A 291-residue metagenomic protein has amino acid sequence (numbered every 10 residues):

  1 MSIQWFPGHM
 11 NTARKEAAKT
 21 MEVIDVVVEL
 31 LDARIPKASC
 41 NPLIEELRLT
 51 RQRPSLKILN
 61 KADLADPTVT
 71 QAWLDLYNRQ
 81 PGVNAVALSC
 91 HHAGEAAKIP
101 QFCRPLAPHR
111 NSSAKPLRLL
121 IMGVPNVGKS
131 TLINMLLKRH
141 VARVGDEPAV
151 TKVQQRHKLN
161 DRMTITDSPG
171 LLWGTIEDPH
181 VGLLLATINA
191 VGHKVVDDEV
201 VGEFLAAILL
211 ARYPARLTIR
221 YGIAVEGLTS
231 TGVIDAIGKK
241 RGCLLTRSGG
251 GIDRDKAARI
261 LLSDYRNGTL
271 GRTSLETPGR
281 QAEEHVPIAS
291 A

Functional and structural regions predicted by a protein language model:
M1-V27, R34-I35, C40-S55, A62 (+3 more regions): Helix-rich effector regions associated with P-loop NTPase G domains
L31, L59, G123: Short beta-strand/turn micro-motifs composed of small residues that flank or help shape donor/cofactor-binding pockets
P42-E45, Q71-L74, P100-F102, N134-L136 (+1 more regions): Short, glycine/charged-enriched secondary-structure capping and boundary segments
R53-P54, A62-G123, V141, L245: Canonical P-loop GTPase G-domain recognition
K98, F102, T131, F204 (+1 more regions): Alpha-helical scaffold segments in soluble metabolic enzymes
C103-R110, P125, L136-H140, P148 (+3 more regions): Short, well-ordered alpha-helical segments in soluble proteins
S113, M135-L136, H157-K158: Solvent-exposed alpha-helices and their adjacent loops that cap or buttress functional pockets in soluble metabolic
L117-V144, S168: Glycine-rich phosphate-binding P-loop
